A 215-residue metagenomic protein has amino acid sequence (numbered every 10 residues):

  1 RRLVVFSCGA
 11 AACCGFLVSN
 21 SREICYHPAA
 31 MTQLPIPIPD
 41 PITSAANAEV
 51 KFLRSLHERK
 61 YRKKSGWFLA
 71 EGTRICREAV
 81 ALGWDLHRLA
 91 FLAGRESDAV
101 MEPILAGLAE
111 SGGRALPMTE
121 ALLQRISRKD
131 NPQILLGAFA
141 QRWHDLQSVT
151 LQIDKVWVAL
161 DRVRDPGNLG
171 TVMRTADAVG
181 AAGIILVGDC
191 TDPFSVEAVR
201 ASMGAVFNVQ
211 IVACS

Functional and structural regions predicted by a protein language model:
R1-R2, R22: Basic polycationic patches enriched in arginine
C8, C13-C14, C25: Cysteine-centered motifs
N20-R128: N-terminal positively charged helical leader segments and presequences
P37, A81, G107-E110, L116-P117 (+2 more regions): RNA substrate-binding interface of SAM-dependent RNA methyltransferases
G137: Glycine-rich phosphate-binding loops that contact phosphosugars or nucleotide phosphates
